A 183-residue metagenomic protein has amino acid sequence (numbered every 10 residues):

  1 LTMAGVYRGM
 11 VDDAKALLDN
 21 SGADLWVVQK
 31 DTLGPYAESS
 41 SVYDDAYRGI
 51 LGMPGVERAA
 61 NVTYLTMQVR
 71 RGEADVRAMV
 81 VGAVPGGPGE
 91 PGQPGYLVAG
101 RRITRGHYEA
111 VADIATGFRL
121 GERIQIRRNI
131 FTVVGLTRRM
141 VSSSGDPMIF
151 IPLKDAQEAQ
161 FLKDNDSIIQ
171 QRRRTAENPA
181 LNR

Functional and structural regions predicted by a protein language model:
T2-M79, A99-G106, L120: Hydrophobic, regular-secondary-structure patches
A4-A14, D113-F118, V133-P152: Generic detector of contiguous secondary-structure segments
W26-V28, A60, R77-A83, E109-D113 (+3 more regions): Soluble periplasmic/extracytoplasmic beta-strand elements of cell-envelope proteins
G34, L65-Q68, G86-P88, F118-L120 (+3 more regions): Short beta-strands and strand-coil junctions in structured, solvent-facing domains, enriched
A74-V76, L97-A110, R123-S143: Beta-strand-rich non-transmembrane domains
M79-L120: Short beta-strand boundary microenvironments
G92-P94, L120-R123, S144-D146, L162: A short secondary-structure junction signal
L136-R183: Mechanotransmission and gating elements of multispan inner-membrane complexes involved in transport and envelope
